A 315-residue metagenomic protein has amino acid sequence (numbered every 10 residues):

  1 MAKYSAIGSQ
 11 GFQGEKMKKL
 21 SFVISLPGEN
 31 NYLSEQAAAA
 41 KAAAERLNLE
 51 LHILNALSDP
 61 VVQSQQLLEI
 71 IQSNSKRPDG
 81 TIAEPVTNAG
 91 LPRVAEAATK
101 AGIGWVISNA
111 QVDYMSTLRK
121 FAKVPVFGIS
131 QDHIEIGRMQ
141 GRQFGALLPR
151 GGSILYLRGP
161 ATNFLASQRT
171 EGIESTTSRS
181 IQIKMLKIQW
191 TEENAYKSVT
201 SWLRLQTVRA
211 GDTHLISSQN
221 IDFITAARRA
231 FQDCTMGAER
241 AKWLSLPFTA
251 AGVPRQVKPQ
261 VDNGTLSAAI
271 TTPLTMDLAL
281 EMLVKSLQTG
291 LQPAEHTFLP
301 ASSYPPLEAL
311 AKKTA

Functional and structural regions predicted by a protein language model:
M1-F12, K16-K18, L157, T176-T177 (+1 more regions): Hinge/cleft segment of the Venus flytrap/periplasmic-binding protein
A2-S9, K19-A39, A43, H52-L68 (+3 more regions): Extracytoplasmic "Venus flytrap"
Y32-L47, I136-Q140, F164-Q182, S198 (+1 more regions): Short, solvent-exposed amphipathic alpha-helices that sit in or adjacent to ligand/effector-binding or catalytic
A44-P60, S153-Y156, E174-Y196, L244-L246: Short beta-strand elements in bilobed, periplasmic/extracellular small-molecule ligand-binding domains
Q63, F127-I154, A195, G252-K258 (+1 more regions): Hydrophobic alpha-helical segments within soluble ligand-binding/sensing domains
G80-I103, I173, K184, I188-P259: Hydrophobic alpha-helical
R93-E135, P254-Q260: Flexible loop/hinge segments that line or gate small-molecule binding clefts
L215, R229-P300: Exported/periplasmic ABC-transporter solute-binding proteins
